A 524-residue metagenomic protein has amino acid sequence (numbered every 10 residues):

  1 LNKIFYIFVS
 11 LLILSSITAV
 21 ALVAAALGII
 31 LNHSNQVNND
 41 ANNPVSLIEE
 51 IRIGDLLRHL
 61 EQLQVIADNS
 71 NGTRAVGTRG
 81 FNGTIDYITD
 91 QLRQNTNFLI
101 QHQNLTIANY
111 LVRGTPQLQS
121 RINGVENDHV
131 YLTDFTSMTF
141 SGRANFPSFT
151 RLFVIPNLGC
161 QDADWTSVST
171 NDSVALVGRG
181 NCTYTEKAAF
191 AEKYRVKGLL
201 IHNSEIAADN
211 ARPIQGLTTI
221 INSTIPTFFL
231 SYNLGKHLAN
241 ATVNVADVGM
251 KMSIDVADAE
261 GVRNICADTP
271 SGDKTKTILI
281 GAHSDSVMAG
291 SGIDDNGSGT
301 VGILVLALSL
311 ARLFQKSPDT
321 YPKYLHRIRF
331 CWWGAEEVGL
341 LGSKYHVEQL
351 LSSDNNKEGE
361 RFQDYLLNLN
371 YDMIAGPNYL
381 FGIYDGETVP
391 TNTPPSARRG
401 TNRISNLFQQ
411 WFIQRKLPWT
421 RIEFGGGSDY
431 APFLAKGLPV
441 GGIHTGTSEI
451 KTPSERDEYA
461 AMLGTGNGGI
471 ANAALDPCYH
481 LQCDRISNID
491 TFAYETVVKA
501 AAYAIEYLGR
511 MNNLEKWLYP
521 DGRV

Functional and structural regions predicted by a protein language model:
N2-Q36, H202-E205: Alpha-helical transmembrane segments in eukaryotic/viral proteins
I30-F81, I85-D90, Q94-N95, D268-P270 (+1 more regions): N-terminal hydrophobic or amphipathic helices/low-complexity stretches enriched in small/hydrophobic/Pro/Gly
E49, T78, D128-Y232, S291 (+3 more regions): Extracellular/luminal Protease-associated
G54-N71, Q91, N95-T96, G178-C182 (+4 more regions): Catalytic-core environment of secreted peptidases
R58-E61, V65-V174: Noncatalytic luminal/extracellular "stalk/propeptide" segments of secretory-pathway proteins
S141-R151, I155-G159, T219-I293, V305-L308 (+1 more regions): Soluble metallo-hydrolase cores and metallopeptidase-like ectodomains found primarily in the secretory/periplasmic
K323, W333-T452, L475: Metal-dependent peptidase/peptidase-like ectodomains
I450-V524: His/Asp/Glu-rich mid-to-C-terminal helical/loop segments that flank catalytic regions of hydrolases
